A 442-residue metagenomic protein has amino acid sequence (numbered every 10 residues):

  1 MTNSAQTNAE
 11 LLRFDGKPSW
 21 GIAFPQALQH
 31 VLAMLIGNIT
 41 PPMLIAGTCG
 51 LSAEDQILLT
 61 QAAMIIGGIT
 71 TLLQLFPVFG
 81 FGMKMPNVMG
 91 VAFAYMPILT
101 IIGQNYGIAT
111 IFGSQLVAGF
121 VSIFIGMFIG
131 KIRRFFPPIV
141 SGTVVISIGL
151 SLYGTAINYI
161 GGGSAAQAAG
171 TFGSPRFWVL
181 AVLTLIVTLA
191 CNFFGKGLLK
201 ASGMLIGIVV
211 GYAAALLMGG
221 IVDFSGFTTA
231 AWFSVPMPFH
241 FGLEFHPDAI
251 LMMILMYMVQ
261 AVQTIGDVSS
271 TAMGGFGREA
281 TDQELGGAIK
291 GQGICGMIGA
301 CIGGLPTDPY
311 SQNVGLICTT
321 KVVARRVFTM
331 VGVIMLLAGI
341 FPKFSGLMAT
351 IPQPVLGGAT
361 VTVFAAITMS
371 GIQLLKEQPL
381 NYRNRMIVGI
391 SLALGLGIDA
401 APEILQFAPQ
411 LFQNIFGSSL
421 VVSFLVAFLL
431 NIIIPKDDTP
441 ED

Functional and structural regions predicted by a protein language model:
M1-P25, A168, F224-M237, M273-A280 (+2 more regions): Intrinsically disordered, low-complexity non-transmembrane regions of multi-pass membrane transporters
M1-P86, A94-I102: N-terminal signal-anchor module of multipass membrane proteins
T2-T7, N38-P42, A46, T184-F194 (+6 more regions): Juxtamembrane interface elements at the cytosolic ends of transmembrane helices in multi-pass membrane proteins
W20-I22, A46-G82, I254-R325: Membrane-embedded helical hairpins/re-entrant loop segments and their flanking transmembrane helices within multi-pass
I22-A33, N38, G173-L185, S202-G203 (+3 more regions): Hydrophobic, membrane-embedded alpha-helices of multi-pass small-molecule transporters
P42-A46, M96-Q104, G130, I157-G161 (+4 more regions): Generic transmembrane alpha-helix signature in multi-pass membrane proteins, especially transporters/channels
L58-L59, G80-F93, R134-T143, L199-I206 (+4 more regions): Short, non-helical or kinked segments that cap or interrupt transmembrane helices
I102-V222, G332-D442: Membrane-embedded alpha-helical modules
